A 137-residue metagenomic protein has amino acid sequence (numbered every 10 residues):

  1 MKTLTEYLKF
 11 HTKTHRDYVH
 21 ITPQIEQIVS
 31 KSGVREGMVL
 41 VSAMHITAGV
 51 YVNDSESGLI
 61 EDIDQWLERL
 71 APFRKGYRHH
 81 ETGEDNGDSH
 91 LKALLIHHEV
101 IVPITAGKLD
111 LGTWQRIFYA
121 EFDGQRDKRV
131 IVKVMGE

Functional and structural regions predicted by a protein language model:
M1-E137: Active-site histidine-anchored catalytic micro-motif
